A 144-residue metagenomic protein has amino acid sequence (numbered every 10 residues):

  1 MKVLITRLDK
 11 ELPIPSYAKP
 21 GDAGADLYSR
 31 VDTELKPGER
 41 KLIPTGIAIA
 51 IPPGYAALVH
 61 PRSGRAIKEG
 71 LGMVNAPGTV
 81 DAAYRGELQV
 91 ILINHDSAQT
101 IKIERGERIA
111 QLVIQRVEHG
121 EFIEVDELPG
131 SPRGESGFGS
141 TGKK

Functional and structural regions predicted by a protein language model:
M1-K144: DUTPase catalytic domain/fold
